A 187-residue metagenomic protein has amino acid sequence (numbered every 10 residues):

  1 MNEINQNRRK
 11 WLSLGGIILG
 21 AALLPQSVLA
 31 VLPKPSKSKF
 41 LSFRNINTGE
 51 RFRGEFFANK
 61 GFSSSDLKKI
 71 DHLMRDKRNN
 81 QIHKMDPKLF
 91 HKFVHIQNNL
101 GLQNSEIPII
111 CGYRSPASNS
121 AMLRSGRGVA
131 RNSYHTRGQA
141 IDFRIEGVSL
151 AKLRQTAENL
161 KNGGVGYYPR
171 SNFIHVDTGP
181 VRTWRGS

Functional and structural regions predicted by a protein language model:
M1-A22: N-terminal secretory signal peptides and thylakoid transit peptides that target proteins across membranes
N2-E3, K39, R44, G128-S187: Catalytic cores and adjacent binding grooves of peptidoglycan-active enzymes
L14, E55-F56: Active-site microenvironment for binding and transforming phosphate-containing groups
Q26-G54: C-terminal segment of N-terminal export signals and the immediately downstream linker at the start of the mature
N59-I110: Active-site acidic/histidine clusters and adjacent loop/turn architecture that either coordinate catalytic ions
L73, K92-Q103, S125-G128, E146 (+1 more regions): Structured segments of extracytoplasmic/periplasmic soluble domains in secreted or envelope-associated proteins
I110-R114, G179: Short loop/turn motifs enriched for small/polar and acidic residues
P116-R131: Charged, often glycine-rich, active-site loop that binds/positions anionic groups
